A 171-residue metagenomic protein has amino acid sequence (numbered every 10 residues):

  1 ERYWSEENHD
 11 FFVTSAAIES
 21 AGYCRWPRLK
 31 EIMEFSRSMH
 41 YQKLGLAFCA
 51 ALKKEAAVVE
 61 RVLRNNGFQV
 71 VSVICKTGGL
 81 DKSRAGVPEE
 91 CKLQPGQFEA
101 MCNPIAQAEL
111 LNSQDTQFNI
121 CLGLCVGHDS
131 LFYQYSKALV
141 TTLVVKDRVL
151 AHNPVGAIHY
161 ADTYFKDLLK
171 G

Functional and structural regions predicted by a protein language model:
E1-K43, A50-K54: Electropositive, gly/pro-rich neighborhoods at or near active sites that engage anionic ligands
G22-W26, F48-A56, G78-G79, N119-S130: Gly/Ser/Thr-rich loops at beta-strand to alpha-helix junctions that form or flank small-molecule/cofactor-binding
Q42, Q117-F118: Conserved acidic residues
E55-Q107: Long, charge-dense
E55-V62, D129-A138: Short Gly/Thr/Asp-enriched flexible loops that form oxyanion-binding sites at enzyme active sites
Q69-K76, L131, Y135-N153: Short, acidic/small-residue loops that bind anionic groups at enzyme active sites
M101-T116, L124-H128: A short, acidic, amphipathic alpha-helical segment used as a generic capping/interface helix at domain edges
T141-G171: C-terminal functional extensions of proteins
